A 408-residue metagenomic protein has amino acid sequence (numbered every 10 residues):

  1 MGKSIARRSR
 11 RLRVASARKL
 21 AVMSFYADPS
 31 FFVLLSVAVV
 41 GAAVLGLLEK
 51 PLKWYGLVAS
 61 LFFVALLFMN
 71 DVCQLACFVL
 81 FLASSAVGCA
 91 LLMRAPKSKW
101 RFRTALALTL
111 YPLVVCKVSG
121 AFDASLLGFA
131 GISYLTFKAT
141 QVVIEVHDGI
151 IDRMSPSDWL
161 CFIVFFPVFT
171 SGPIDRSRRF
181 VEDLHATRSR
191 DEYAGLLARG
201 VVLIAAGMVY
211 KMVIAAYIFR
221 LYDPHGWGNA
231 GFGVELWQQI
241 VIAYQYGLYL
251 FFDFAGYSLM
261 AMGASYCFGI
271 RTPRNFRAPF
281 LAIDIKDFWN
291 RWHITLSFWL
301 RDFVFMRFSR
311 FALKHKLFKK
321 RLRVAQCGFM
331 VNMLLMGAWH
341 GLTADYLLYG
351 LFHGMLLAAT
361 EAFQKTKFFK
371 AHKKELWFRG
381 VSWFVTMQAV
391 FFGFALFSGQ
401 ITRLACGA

Functional and structural regions predicted by a protein language model:
R10-L12, S16-A408: Membrane-embedded transmembrane alpha-helical bundles that form the catalytic cores of multi-pass lipid-modifying
